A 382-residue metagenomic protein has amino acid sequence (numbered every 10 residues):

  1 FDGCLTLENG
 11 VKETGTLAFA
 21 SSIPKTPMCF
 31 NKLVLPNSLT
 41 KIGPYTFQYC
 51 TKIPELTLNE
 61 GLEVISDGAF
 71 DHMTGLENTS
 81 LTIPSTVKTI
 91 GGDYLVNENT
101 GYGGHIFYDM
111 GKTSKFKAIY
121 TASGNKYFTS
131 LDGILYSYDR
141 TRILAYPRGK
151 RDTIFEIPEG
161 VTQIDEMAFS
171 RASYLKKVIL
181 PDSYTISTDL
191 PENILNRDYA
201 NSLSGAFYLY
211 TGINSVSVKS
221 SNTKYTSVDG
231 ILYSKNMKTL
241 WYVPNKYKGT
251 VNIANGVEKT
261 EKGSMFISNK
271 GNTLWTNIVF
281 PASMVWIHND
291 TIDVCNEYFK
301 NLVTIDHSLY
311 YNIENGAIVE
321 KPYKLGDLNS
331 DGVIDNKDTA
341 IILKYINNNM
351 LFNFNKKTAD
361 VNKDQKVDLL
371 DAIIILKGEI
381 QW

Functional and structural regions predicted by a protein language model:
F1-E13, P24-K41, T51-V64, T74-T89 (+8 more regions): Structural signature of tandem-repeat unit edges
T14, Y94-L95, L190-P191, T260 (+1 more regions): Extracellular/luminal Pro/Thr/Ser-rich low-complexity repeat and linker "mucin-like" segments that act as
T16-A18, G43-T46, S66-D71, D93 (+7 more regions): Consensus positions within tandem repeat domains that build extended binding/scaffold surfaces
F19, M265, I318-E320: Hydrophobic residues within well-ordered alpha-helices
A69, M73, A317-Y323: Conserved "repeat-terminator" motif of extracellular CCP/Sushi domains
K321-W382: Cellulosome-associated attachment modules in secreted, modular CAZymes
